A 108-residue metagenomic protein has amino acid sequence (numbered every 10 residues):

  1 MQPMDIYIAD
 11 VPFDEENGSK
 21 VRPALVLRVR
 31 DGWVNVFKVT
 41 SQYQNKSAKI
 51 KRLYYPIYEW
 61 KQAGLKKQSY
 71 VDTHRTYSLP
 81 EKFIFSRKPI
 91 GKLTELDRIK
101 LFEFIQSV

Functional and structural regions predicted by a protein language model:
M1-V108: Conserved functional hotspots at enzyme active or ligand-binding sites that engage polyanionic ligands
